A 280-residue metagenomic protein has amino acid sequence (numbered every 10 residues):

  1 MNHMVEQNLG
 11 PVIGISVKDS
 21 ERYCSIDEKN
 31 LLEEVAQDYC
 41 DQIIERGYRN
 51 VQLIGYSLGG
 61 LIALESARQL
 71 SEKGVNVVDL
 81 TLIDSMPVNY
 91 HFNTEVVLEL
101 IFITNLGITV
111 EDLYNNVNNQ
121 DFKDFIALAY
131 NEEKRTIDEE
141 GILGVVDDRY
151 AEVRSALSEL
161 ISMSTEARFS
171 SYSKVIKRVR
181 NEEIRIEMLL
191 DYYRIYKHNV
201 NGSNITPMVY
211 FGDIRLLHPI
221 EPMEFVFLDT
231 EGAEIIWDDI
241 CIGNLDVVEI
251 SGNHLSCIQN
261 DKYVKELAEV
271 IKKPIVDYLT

Functional and structural regions predicted by a protein language model:
M1-T280: A hydrolase-biased, glycine/serine/histidine/acidic-enriched motif that marks catalytic-domain neighborhoods in diverse
